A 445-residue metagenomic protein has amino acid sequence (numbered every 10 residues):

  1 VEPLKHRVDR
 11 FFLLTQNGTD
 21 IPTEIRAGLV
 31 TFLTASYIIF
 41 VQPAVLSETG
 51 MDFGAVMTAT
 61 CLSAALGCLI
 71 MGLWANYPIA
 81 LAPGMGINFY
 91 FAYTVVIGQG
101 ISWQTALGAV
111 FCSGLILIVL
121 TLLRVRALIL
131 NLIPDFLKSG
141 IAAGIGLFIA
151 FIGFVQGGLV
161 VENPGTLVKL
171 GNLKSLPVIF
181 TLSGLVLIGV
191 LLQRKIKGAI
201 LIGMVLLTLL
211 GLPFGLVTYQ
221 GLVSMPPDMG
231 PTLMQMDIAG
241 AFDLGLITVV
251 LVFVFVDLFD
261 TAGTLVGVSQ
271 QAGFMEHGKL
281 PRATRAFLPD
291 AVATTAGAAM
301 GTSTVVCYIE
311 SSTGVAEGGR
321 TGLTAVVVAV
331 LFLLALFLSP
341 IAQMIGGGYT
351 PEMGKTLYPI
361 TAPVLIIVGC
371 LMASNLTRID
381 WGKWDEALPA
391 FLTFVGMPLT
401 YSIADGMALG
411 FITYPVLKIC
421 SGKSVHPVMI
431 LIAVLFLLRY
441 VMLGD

Functional and structural regions predicted by a protein language model:
V1-A55, V168-G171, L201-T284, L437-L438: Helix-loop-helix hairpins and the membrane-proximal interhelical loops of multi-pass alpha-helical transport proteins
P3-Q42, S63, G84-Y93, I97-A142 (+1 more regions): Helix-loop-helix junctions within the multi-pass membrane cores of secondary transporters/permeases
I25, V45, I129, G198 (+3 more regions): Residue-level signature of catalytic and energy-coupling elements of molecular machines, predominantly ATP/GTP-dependent
L29-S36, L66-L69, L73, A150 (+5 more regions): Hydrophobic/aromatic residues within the transmembrane alpha-helices of Major Facilitator Superfamily
G50-L69: Loop-to-helix transition at the N-terminal end of transmembrane alpha-helices
A64-M85: Juxtamembrane transmembrane-helix boundary signature
Q99-P213, V326-D445: Membrane-embedded alpha-helical modules
